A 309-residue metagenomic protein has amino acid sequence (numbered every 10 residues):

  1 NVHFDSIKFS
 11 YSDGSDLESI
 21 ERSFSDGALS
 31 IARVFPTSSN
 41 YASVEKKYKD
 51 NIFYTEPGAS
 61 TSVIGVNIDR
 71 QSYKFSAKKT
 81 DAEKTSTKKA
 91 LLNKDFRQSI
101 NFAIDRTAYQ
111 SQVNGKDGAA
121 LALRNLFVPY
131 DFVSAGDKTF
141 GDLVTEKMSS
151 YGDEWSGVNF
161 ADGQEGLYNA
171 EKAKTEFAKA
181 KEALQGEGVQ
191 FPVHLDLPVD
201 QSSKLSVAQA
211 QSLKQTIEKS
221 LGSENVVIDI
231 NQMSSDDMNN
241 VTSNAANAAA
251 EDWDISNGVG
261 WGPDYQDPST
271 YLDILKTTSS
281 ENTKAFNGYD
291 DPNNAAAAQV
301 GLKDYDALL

Functional and structural regions predicted by a protein language model:
V2-S43: Ligand-site clamp/hinge motif
F4-Y11, S62, F191-S202, I228-D229 (+1 more regions): Short, well-ordered beta-strand elements
D13, S60-D95, S99, Q112-V113: A bilobed periplasmic-binding-protein/Venus flytrap-type ligand-binding module shared by bacterial periplasmic
I20, S25-F35, K49, T216 (+2 more regions): Alpha-to-beta junction loops
P36-Y48, G262-Q266: A ligand-binding cleft/hinge motif common to bilobed small-molecule-binding domains
I52-F75, S279-N294: Periplasmic-binding protein-like
K89-L92, R97-Q98, F102, R106 (+4 more regions): Extracytoplasmic/peripheral linker and loop segments enriched in polar/acidic and small residues with frequent Thr/Pro
A90-S220, V227, G301: Append "and occasionally in soluble cytosolic enzymes with long acidic Gly/Pro-rich linkers
